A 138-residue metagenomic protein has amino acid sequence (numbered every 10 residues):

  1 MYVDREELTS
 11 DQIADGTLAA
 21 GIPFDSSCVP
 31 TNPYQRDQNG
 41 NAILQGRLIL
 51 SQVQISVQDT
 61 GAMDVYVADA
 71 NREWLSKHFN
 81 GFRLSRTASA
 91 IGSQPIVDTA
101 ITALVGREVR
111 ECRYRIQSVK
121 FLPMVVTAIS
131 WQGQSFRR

Functional and structural regions predicted by a protein language model:
M1-R138: Beta-sheet repeat architectures centered on beta-propellers
